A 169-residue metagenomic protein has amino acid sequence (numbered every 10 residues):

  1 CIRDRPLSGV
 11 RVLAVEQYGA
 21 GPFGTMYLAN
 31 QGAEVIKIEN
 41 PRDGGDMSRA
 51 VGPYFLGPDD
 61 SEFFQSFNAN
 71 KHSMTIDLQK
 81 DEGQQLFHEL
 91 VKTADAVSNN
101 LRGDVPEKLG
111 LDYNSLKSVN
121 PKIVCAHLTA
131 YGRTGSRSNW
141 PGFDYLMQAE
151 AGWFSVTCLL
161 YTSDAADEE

Functional and structural regions predicted by a protein language model:
R3-S163: N-terminal helix-loop segment corresponding to the beta1-alpha1 unit of nucleotide/adenylate-binding folds
D164-E169: A short, hydrophobic C-terminal helix/tail in secreted or cell-surface proteins
